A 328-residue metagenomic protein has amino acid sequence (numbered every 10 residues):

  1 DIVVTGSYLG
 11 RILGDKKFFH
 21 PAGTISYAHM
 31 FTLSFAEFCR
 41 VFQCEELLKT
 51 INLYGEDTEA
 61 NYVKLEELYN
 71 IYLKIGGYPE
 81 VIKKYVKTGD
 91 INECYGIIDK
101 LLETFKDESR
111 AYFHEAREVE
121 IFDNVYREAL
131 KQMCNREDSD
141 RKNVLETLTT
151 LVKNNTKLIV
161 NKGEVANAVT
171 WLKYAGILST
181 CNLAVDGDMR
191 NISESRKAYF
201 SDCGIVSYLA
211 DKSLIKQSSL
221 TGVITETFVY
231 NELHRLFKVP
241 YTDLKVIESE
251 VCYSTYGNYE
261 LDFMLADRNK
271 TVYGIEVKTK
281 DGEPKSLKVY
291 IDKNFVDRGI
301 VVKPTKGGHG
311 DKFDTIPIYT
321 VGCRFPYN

Functional and structural regions predicted by a protein language model:
D1-K16: Sensor-1/coupling segment of RecA-like P-loop NTPase cores
Y8-I12, T32-A36, V185, I205 (+1 more regions): Conserved nucleotide-binding/hydrolysis micro-motifs of P-loop NTPases
Y8-R11, Y256-N258, K278-E283: Short beta->alpha connector loops
I12-N135: Interdomain motor-coupling "hinge/lid" segment immediately C-terminal to the ATP-binding subdomain of NTP-driven enzymes
V86-L261, L265-D267: Accessory nucleic acid-recognition modules appended to NTPase machines
T271-Y273, R298: Structural motif
K278-C323: Catalytic cores of nucleic-acid endonucleases
